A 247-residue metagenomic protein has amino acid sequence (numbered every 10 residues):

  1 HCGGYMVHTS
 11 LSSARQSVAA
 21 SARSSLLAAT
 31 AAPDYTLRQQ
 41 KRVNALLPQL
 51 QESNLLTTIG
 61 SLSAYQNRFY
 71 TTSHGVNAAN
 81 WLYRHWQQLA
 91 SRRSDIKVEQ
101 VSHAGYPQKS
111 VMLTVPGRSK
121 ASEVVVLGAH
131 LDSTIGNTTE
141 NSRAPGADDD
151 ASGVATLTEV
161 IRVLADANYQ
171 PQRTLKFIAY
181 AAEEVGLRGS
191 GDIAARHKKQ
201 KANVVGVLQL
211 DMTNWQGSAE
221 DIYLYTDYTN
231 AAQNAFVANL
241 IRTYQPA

Functional and structural regions predicted by a protein language model:
H1-S21: N-terminal accessory interaction module
A14-T72: N-terminal hydrophobic or amphipathic helices/low-complexity stretches enriched in small/hydrophobic/Pro/Gly
Q39-V43, Q51-T58, Y65, H74 (+9 more regions): Stable alpha-helical elements in mature extracytoplasmic
S53-L55, R92-I96, K120-V125, P171-K176 (+3 more regions): Loop/turn elements at helix/coil->beta-strand transitions in domains of secreted/extracellular proteins
T57-P116: A non-catalytic alpha/beta surface segment that caps or lines the substrate-entry region of metallo-dependent hydrolase
N67-Y70, H103-P107, G117-K120, L131-I135 (+4 more regions): Solvent-exposed loop/turn segments at secondary-structure junctions within structured extracellular/periplasmic domains
K97-E99, K109-P116, E123-V125, D132 (+2 more regions): Mobile, glycine-rich extracellular loop/lid and propeptide segments that shape or gate substrate/ligand access
P107-S110, N141-F236: Acidic/histidine-rich catalytic neighborhood of metal-dependent amide-processing enzymes
